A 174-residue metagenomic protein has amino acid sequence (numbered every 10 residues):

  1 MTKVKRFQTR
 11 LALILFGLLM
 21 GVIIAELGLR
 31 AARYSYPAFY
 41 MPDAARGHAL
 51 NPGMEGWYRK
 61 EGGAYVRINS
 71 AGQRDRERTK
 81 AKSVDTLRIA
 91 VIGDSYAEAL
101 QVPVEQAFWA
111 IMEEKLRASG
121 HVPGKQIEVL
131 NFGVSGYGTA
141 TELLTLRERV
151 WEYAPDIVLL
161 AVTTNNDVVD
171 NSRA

Functional and structural regions predicted by a protein language model:
M1-F7: N-terminal Lys/Arg-rich, disordered targeting/topogenic segments
A12-L27: Hydrophobic membrane-insertion alpha-helices, especially the h-region of bacterial N-terminal signal peptides
I14, I92-D94, A161: Short hydrophobic segments within beta-strands
V22, A90, I127: Hydrophobic "anchor" residues on beta-strands that sit immediately upstream of conserved functional sites
A32-P123: Membrane/wall-proximal cationic-aromatic binding patches
Y34-R46, L50, T139-A174: Interaction-surface signature
R88-I92, L130, V158: Conserved beta-strand elements of the Class I
E113, G120-W151: A conserved hydrophobic secondary-structure block that centers on an alpha-helix together with its immediately flanking
